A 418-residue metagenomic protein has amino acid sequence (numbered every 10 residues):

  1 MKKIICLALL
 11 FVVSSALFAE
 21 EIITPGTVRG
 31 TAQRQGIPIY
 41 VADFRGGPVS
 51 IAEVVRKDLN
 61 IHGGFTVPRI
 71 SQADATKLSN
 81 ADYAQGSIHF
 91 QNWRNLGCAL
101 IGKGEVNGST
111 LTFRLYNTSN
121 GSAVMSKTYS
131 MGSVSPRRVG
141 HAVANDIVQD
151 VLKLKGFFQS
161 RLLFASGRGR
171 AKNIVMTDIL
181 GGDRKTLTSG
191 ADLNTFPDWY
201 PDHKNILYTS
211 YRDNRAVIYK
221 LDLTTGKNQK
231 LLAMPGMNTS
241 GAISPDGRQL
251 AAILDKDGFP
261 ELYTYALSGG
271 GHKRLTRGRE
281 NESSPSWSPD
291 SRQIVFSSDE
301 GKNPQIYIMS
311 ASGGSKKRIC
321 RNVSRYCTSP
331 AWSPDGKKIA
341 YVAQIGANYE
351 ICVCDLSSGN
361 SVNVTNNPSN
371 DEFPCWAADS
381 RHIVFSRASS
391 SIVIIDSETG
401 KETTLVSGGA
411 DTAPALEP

Functional and structural regions predicted by a protein language model:
A19-I37, S119-T188: C-terminal/domain-edge helix-coil "capping" segments
P38, R45-G108: Short, solvent-exposed, polar/charged sequence segments at loop or secondary-structure edges
R56, D82-D146: Amphipathic beta-strand/beta-sheet edge segments enriched in Tyr/Trp
L78, D178-T195, D222-M237, Y265-S283 (+3 more regions): Multi-bladed beta-propeller domains
K155, S166-N173, A191-D192, T209-I218 (+9 more regions): A flexible loop/linker signature enriched in serine peptidases of the S9 family
G156-F158, P201-D202, P245-D246, P289-D290 (+3 more regions): Residue-level detector of Asp-centered blade-edge/turn motifs that repeat once per structural unit in beta-propeller
L162, I206-L207, G247-A251, S291-V295 (+2 more regions): Hydrophobic beta-strand positions that form the internal "hydrophobic ladder" of WD40/Gbeta-like beta-propeller blades
